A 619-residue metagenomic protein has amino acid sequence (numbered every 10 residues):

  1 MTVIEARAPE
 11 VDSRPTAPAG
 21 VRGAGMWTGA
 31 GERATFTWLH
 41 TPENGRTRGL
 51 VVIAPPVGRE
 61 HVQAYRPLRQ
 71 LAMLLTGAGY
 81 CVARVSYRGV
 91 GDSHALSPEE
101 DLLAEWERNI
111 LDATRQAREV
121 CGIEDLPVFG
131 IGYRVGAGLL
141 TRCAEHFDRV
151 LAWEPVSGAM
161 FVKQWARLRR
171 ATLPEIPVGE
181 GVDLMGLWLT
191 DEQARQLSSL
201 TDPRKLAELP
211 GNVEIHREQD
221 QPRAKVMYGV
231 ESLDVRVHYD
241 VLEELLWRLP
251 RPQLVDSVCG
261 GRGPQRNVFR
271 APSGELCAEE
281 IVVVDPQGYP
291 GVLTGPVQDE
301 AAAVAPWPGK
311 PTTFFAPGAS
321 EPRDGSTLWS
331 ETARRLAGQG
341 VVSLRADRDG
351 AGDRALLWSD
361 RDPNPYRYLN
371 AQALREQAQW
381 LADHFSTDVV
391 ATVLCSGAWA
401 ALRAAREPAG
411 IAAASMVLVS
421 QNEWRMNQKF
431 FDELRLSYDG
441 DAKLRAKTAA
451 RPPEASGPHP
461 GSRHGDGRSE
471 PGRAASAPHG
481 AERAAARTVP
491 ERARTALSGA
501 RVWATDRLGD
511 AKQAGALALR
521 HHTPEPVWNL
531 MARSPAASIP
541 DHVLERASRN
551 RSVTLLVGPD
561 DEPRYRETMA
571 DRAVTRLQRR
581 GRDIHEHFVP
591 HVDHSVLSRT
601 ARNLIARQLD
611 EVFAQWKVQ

Functional and structural regions predicted by a protein language model:
T2-G49, Y239, E243-K310, S598: N-terminal cap/lid segment of alpha/beta-hydrolase-fold proteins
E32, T41-Y87, P296-D349, L357: Short, surface-exposed "cap/lid" segments of acyl-processing enzymes
R59-E60, V90-S93, G158, S320-E321 (+3 more regions): Active-site loop signature of alpha/beta-hydrolase-fold enzymes
L75, C143-A144, L336, A404-A405: Aromatic pocket-lining residues of Rossmann-like dinucleotide-binding sites
P98-V120, L356, D360-H384: Alpha/beta-hydrolase active-site loop
V128-G130, V150, A391, M416: Conserved alpha/beta-hydrolase fold motif
I131-R142, V389-R403: Glycine-rich nucleophile elbow surrounding the catalytic serine of serine-hydrolase chemistry
F147-L246, P252-G260, G410-R576, R580-V589 (+1 more regions): The alpha/beta-hydrolase serine catalytic core
